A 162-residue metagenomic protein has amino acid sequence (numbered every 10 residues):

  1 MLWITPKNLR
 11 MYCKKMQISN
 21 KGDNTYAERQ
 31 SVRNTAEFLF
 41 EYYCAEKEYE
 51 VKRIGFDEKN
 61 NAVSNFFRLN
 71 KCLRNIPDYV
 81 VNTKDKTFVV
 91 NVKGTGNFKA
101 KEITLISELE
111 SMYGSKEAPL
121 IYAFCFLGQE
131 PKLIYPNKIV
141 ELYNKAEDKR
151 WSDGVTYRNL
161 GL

Functional and structural regions predicted by a protein language model:
L2-W3, K7-F67: Acidic-basic catalytic patches of nuclease active cores, encompassing PD-(D/E)XK and other metal-cofactor nuclease
A27, S31, K52, K86-N144: Catalytic cores of nucleic-acid endonucleases
R33, L69-C72, E102: A conditional alpha-helix N-cap/helix-loop micro-motif detector
K47, N75, A118: Residues that flank catalytic or metal-binding motifs in active/ligand-binding sites
E48, K59, N82-D85, F98-K99: Exposed regions on extracellular, virion, or secretory-pathway luminal proteins
F67-L69, L109-E110: Catalytic micro-motifs at enzyme active sites that drive phosphoryl/nucleotidyl and oxygen chemistry
K71-V89: Active-site beta-strand-loop-beta-strand hairpin of nuclease catalytic cores that positions key catalytic residues
I134-L162: Intrinsically disordered, low-complexity terminal regions enriched in charged/polar residues
